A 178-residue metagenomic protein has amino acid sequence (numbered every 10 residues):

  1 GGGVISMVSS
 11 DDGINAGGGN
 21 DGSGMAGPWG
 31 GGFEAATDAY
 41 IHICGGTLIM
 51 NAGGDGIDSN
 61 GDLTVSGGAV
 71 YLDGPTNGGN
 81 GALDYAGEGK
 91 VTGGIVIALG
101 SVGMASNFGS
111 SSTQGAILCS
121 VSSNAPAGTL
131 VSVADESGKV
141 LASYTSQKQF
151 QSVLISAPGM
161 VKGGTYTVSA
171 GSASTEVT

Functional and structural regions predicted by a protein language model:
G1-T178: A composition-driven surface/loop motif
